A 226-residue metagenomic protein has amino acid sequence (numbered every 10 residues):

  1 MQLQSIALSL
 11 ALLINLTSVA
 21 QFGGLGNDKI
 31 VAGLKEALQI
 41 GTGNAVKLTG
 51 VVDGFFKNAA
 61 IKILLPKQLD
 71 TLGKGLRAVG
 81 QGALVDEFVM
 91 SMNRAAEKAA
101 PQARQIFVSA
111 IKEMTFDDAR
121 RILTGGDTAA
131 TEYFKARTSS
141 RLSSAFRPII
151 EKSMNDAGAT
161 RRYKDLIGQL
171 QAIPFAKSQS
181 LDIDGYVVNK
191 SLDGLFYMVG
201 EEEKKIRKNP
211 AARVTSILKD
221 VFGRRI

Functional and structural regions predicted by a protein language model:
M1-A7: Bacterial N-terminal signal peptides that target proteins for export
A7-N15: Bacterial N-terminal signal peptides
L16-A20: Sec/Tat signal peptide C-region and signal peptidase I cleavage site
Q21-S91: N-terminal Sec/ER secretory leader and immediately downstream segment of secreted/extracellular precursors
A45, T115, P210: Residue-level signature of catalytic and energy-coupling elements of molecular machines, predominantly ATP/GTP-dependent
L84-D156: Mid-length scaffold segments of soluble, non-membrane domains
I149-L195: An amphipathic alpha-helical core segment
G194-I226: A cross-kingdom marker for long, charged
